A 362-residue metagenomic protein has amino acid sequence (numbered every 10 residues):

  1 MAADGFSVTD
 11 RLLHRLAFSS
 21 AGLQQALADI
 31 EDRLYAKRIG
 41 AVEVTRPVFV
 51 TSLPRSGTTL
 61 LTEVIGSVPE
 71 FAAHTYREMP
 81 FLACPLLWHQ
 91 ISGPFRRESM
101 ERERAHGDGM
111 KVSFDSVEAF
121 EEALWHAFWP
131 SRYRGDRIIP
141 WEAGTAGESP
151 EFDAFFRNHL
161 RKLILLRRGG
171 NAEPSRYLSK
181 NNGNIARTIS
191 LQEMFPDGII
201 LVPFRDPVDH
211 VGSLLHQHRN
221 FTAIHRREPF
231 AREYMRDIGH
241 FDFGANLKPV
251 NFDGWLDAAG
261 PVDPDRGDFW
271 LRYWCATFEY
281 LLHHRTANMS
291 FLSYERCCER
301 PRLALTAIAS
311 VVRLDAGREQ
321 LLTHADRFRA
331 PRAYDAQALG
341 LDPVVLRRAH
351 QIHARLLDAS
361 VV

Functional and structural regions predicted by a protein language model:
M1-V42, L215, R219-V362: PAPS-dependent sulfotransferases, especially Golgi type II membrane carbohydrate sulfotransferases
T45-P47: Pre-Walker A (Motif I) flank of P-loop NTPase domains
T51-S52, K180: The Walker A (P-loop) glycine that initiates the GxxxxGKT/S ATP-binding motif of P-loop NTPases
R55: Walker A (P-loop) phosphate-binding loop of P-loop NTPases
T59-A72: A conserved segment at the C-terminal end of the G1
R77-Y177, A245-N251: PAPS-dependent sulfation machinery
R176-K180, F291-S293: Short catalytic-loop micro-motif centered on adjacent basic/acidic residues
K180-N182, L191-H216: Conserved phosphate-donor/acceptor-positioning beta-strand/loop module used by diverse small-molecule
